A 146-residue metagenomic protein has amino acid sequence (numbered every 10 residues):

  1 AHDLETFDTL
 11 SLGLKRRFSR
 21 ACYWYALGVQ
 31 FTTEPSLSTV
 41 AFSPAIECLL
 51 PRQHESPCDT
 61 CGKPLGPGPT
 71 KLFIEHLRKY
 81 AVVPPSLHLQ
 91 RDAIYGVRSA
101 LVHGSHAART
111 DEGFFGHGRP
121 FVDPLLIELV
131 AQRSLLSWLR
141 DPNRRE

Functional and structural regions predicted by a protein language model:
A1-E146: Amphipathic, oligomerization/interface secondary-structure segments
